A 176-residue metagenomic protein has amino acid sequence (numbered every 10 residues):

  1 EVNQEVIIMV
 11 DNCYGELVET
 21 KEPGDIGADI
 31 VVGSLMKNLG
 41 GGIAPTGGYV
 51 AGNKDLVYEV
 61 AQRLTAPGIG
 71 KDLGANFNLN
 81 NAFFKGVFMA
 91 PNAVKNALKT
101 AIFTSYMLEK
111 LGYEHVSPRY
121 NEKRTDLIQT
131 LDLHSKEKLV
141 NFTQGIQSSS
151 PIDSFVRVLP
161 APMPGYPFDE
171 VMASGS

Functional and structural regions predicted by a protein language model:
E1-K95, K99, L108, V116: Conserved PLP-enzyme active-site core in the AAT-like
V6, T46-G47, T104, T125-Q129: Structural beta-strand/beta-sheet cores of well-ordered domains, especially the beta-sheet scaffolds that support
E19, L56, V60, N96 (+6 more regions): General structural feature for long, well-ordered alpha-helical segments within catalytic domains of soluble enzymes
Y58, F77, F83-F84, F88 (+5 more regions): Phenylalanine-focused residue identity feature
E109, Y113-S176: Conserved C-terminal alpha-helix-loop-beta "cap" of PLP-dependent enzymes that closes/shapes the active-site mouth
